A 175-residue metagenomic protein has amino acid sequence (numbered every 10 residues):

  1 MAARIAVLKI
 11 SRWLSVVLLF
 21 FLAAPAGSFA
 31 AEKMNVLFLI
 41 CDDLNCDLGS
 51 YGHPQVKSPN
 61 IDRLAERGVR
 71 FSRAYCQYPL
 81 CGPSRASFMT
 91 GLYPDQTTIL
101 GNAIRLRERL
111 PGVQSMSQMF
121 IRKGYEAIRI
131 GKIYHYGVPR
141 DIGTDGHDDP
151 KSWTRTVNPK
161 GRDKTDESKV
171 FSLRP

Functional and structural regions predicted by a protein language model:
M1-S11: N-terminal secretory signal peptides that target proteins for export/translocation
I5-V7, L18, G146: Intrinsically disordered, low-complexity regions enriched in Ser/Pro/Gly/Gln/His and often acidic
W13-P25: Bacterial N-terminal signal peptides
G27-P175: Formylglycine-dependent sulfatase
